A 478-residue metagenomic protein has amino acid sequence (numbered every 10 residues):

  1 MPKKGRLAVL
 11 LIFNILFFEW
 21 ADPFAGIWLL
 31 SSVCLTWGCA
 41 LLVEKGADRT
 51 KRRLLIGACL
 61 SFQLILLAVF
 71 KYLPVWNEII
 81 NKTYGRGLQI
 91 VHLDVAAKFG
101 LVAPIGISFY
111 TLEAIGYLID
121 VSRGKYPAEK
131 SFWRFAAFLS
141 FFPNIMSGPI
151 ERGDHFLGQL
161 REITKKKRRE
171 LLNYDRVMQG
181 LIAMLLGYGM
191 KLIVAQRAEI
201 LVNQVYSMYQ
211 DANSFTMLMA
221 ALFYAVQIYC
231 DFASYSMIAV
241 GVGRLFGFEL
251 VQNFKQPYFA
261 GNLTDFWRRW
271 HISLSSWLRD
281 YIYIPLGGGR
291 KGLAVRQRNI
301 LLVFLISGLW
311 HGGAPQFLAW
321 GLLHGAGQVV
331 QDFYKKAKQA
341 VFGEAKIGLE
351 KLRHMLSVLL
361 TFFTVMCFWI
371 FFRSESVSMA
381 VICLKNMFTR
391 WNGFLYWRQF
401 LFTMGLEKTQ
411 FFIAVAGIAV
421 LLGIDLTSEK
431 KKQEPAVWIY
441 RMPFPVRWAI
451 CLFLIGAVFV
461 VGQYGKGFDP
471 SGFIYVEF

Functional and structural regions predicted by a protein language model:
M1-E477: Membrane-embedded transmembrane alpha-helical bundles that form the catalytic cores of multi-pass lipid-modifying
